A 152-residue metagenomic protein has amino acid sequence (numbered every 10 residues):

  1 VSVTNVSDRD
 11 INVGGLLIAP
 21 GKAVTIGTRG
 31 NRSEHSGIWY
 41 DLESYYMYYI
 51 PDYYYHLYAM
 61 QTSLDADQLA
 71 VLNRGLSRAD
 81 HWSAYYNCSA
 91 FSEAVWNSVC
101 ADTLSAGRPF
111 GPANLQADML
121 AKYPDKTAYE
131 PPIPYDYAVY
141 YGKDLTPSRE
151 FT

Functional and structural regions predicted by a protein language model:
V1-Y86, A117-T152: Non-catalytic ligand/cofactor/substrate-binding and regulatory segments of enzyme domains
H81-N114: Active-site nucleophilic cysteine motif
